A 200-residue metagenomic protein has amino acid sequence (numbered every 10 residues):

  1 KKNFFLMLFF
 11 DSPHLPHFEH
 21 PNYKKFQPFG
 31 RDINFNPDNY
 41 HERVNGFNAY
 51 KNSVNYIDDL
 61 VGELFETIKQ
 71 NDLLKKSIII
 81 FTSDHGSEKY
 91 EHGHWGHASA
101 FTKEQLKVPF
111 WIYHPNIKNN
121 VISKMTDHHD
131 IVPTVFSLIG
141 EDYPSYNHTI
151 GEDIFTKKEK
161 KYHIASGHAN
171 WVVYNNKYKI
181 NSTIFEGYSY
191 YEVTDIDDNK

Functional and structural regions predicted by a protein language model:
K1-F29, K75-I78: Active-site regions of oxyanion-processing enzymes, predominantly non-cytosolic
F4-D11, V54-I57, V61, I78-G86 (+3 more regions): Beta-strand elements within well-structured catalytic alpha/beta cores of enzymes that handle phosphate/sulfate esters
E19-D38, F101-V108: Short, flexible, mixed-charge acidic loops at enzyme active sites
G30-S77: A long, amphipathic alpha-helix that forms part of the scaffold/cap immediately adjacent to metal-dependent active
Y40, G96-N147, K157: Substrate-binding rim/cap in mid-to-C-terminal beta-strand-loop elements of soluble/periplasmic
K69-N116: Histidine-centered active-site microenvironments of extracellular/periplasmic hydrolases and transferases
K76-D84, K157, A169-W171, K200: Soluble extramembrane regions of membrane proteins in the secretory/endomembrane system
S87-E91, F136-V193: C-terminal cap/loop subdomain of S1 sulfatases and analogous C-terminal strand-loop tails that border
